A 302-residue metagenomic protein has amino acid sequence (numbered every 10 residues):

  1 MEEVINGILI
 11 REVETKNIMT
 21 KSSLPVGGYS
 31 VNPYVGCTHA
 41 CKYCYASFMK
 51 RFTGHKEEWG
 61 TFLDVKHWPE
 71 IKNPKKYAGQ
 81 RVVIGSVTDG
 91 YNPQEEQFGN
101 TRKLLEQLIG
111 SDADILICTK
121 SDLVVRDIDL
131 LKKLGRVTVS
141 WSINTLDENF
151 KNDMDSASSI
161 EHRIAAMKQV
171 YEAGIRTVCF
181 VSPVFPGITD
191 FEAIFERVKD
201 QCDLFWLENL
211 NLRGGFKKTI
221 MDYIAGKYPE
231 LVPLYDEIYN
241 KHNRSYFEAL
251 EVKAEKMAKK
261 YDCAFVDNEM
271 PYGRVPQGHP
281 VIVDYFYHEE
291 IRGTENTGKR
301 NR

Functional and structural regions predicted by a protein language model:
M1-T138, L146-N149, I160-E161, A165 (+1 more regions): Conserved Radical SAM active-site core
E2-E14, E192-R302: Auxiliary Fe-S-binding modules of radical SAM enzymes
Y29, V82, I115, V139-W141 (+3 more regions): Hydrophobic faces of well-ordered beta-strands that scaffold small-molecule active sites in alpha/beta enzyme cores
V83-N92, D122-V125, V137-A157, P186 (+2 more regions): Conserved radical SAM core fold
I109, Y171-E172, K199, K259: Anion (oxyanion) recognition and catalysis
K120, S142, V266-M270: Conserved beta-strand termini and adjacent loop/short-helix elements that scaffold enzyme active sites in alpha/beta
K133-V139, K199-L204: Glycine-enriched alpha-helix->loop->beta-strand junction motifs that scaffold or abut catalytic
S156, K168-T189, N240-R244: Conserved strand-turn element in the central/C-terminal portion of the radical SAM core barrel that lines
